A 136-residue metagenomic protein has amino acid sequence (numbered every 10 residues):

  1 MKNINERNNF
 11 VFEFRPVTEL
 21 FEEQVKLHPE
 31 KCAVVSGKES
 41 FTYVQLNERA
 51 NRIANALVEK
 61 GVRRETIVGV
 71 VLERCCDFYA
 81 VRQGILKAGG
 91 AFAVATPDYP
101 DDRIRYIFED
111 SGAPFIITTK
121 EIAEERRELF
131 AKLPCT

Functional and structural regions predicted by a protein language model:
M1: Residue-level "micro-hotspots" composed of small/polar
I4-T136: Carrier-protein-dependent adenylate-forming modules in NRPS/ANL systems
